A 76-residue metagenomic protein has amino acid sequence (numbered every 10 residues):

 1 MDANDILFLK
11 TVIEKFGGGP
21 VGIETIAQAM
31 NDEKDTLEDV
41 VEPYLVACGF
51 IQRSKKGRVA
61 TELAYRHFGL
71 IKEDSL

Functional and structural regions predicted by a protein language model:
D2-I13: Hydrophobic residues on short alpha-helical segments
V12-L76: Terminal-proximal interaction/regulatory segments of ATP-powered molecular machines
